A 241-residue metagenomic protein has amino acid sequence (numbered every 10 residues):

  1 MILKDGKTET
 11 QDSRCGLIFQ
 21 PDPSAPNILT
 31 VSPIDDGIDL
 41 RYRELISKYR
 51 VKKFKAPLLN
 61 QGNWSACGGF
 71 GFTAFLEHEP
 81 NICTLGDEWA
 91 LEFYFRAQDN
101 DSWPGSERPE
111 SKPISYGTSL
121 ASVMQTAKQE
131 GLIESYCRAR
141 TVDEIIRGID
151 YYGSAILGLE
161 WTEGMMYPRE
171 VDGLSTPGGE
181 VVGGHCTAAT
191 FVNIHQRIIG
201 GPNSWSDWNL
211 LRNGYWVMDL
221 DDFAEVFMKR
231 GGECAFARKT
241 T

Functional and structural regions predicted by a protein language model:
M1-S65, G69-G86, Y116-M124, S206: Structured alpha-helical subdomains that flank or immediately precede key functional sites
I2-L3, C15, K52, A56-W64 (+1 more regions): Active-site signature of cysteine proteases
C67, A127, L157: Terminal peptide-recognition signature
N81-A139: Papain-like cysteine protease catalytic cores
S135-R138, I156-E160: Short, conserved beta-strand edge motifs with alternating hydrophobic and charged residues
A139-I149: Surface-exposed ligand/attachment interfaces on beta-rich extracellular proteins
Y151-A155, Q196-R197: Loop/turn elements at helix/coil->beta-strand transitions in domains of secreted/extracellular proteins
